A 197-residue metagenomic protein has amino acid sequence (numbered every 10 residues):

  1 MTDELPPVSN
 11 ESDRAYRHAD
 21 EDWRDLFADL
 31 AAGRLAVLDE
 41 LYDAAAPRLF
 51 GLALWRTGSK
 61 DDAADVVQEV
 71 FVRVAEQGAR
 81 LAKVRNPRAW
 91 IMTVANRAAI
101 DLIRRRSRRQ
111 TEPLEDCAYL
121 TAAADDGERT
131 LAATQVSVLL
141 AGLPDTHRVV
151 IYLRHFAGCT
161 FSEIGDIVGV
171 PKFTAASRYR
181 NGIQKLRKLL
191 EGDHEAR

Functional and structural regions predicted by a protein language model:
M1-R48, W55, A133: N-terminal module of bacterial RNA polymerase sigma factors
L5-P6, N10-E11, Y16-W23, D101 (+3 more regions): Internal acidic/polar
A28-A32, G58, Q68-N86, R105-S107: Sigma70-family region 2
L41-K60, Q77, L140, L189-G192: Amphipathic, Lys/Arg- and hydrophobic-enriched alpha-helical face
G51, D65-V72, R85-R97: Structural recognition of an alpha-helix C-terminal capping motif at a helix-to-coil junction
W55, E76-K83, T93-L114, E128-R129: Arg/Lys-rich amphipathic alpha helix in sigma70-family domain 2
N96, I100, S162, V168-A196: DNA-recognition helix of helix-turn-helix
V150-R154: A short pre-motif secondary-structure segment
